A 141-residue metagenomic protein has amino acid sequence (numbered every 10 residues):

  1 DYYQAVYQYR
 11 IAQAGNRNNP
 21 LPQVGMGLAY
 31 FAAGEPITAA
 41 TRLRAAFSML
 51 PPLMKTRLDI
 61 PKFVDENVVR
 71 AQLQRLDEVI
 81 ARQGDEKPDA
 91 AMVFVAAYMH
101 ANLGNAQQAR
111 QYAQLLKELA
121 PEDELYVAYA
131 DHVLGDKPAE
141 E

Functional and structural regions predicted by a protein language model:
Y2, P36-I37, N105-A106: TPR-repeat structural position
I11-A12, A45-A46, V79-R82, L115-L116: Canonical positions in the second alpha-helix
R17-N18, P51-M54, G84-P88, A120-P121: Short coil turns that delineate tetratricopeptide repeat
P22, K55-T56, M92, L125-Y126: TPR alpha-solenoid repeat register
